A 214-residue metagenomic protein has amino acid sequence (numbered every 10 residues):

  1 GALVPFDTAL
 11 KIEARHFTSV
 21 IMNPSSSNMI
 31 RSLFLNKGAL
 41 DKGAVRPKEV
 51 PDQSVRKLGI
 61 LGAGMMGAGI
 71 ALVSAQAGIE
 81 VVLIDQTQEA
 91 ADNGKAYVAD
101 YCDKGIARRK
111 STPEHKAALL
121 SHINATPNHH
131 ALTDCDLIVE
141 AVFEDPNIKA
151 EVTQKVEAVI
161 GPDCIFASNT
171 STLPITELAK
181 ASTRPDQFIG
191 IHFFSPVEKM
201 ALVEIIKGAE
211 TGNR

Functional and structural regions predicted by a protein language model:
G1-K57: Glycine/serine-rich phosphate-binding loop and adjoining beta1-alpha1 elements at the start of nucleotide-handling
L3, D7, S19-V20, R56 (+7 more regions): Hydrophobic alpha-helical scaffolding
V20, G69, V73, A77 (+8 more regions): Generic, well-ordered alpha-helical scaffold segments in large soluble proteins
M22, L61-A63, G69, A77 (+7 more regions): Generic beta-strand/beta-sheet core signal
L40-Y101, N124, G208, G212: NAD(P)+-binding Rossmann beta1-loop-alpha1 motif at the extreme N-terminus of oxidoreductases
A77-G78, V82, G105-E114, D145 (+3 more regions): Secondary-structure transition/capping motifs at alpha-helix termini and the adjoining loop/turn into the next element
E89-N93, K104-F166, T172-T176, V203: Rossmann-like NAD(P)-binding element
S168-R214: Rossmann-fold dinucleotide-binding core
